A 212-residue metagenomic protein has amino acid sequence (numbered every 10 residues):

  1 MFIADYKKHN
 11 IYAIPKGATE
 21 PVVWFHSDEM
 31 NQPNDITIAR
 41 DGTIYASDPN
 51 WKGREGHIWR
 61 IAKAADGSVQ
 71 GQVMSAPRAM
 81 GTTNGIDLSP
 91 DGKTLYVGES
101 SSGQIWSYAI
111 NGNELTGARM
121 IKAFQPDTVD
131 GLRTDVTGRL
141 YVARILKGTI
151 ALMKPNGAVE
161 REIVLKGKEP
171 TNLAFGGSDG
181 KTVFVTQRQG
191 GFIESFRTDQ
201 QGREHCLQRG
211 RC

Functional and structural regions predicted by a protein language model:
M1-D5, N10, S27-E55, V73-T94 (+4 more regions): Beta-rich, blade/repeat-based domains predominating in secreted/periplasmic proteins but also intracellular
N10-Y12, H57-W59, Q104-W106, T149-A151 (+1 more regions): A short loop-to-beta-strand structural motif that recurs across blades of beta-propeller domains
P15-T19, A62-G67, A109-E114, M153-A158 (+1 more regions): Short loop/turn segments that connect beta-strands within beta-propeller blades
E20-S27, Q70-R78, G117-A123, A158-I163: A short beta-strand motif characteristic of beta-propeller blades
K52-G53, D66-Q72, T94-Y96, S102-I105 (+1 more regions): Short, structured loop/turn "capping" segments at alpha-beta junctions
S102-Q104, Y108-G112, A118, K122-A158: Loop/turn-rich, solvent-exposed surfaces of beta-rich toroidal or solenoidal domains
L152-A158, E162-L165, N172-G176: Short basic/hydrophobic patches in alpha-helices and adjacent helix-turn junctions that form amphipathic surface motifs
T171-C212: Blade-level signature of beta-propeller repeat domains, shared across WD40, Kelch, NHL, RCC1 and BNR/Asp-box propellers
